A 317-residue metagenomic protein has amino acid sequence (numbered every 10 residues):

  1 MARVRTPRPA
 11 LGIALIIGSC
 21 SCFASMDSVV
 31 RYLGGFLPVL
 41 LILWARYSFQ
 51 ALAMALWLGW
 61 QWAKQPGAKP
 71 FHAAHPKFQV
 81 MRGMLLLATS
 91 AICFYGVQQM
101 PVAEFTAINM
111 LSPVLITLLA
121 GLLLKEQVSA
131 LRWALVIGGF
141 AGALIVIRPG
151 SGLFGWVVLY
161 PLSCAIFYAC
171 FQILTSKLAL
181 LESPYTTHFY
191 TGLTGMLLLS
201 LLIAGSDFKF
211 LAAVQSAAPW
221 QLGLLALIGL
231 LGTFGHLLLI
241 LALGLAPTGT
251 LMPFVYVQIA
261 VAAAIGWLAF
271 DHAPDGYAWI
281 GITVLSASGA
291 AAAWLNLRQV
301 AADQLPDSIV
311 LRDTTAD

Functional and structural regions predicted by a protein language model:
L11-S19, P66-I92, W156-S163, A213-F234 (+1 more regions): Loop-to-transmembrane-helix transition segments
C20-S25, A55, G83-A91, P113-L118 (+8 more regions): Hydrophobic/small/kink-forming positions within alpha-helical transmembrane segments of polytopic membrane proteins
C22-L37, I42-A45, A91-V102, I108 (+3 more regions): Juxtamembrane C-cap of transmembrane helices in multi-pass membrane transport proteins
R31, V39, M54, L153-L211 (+2 more regions): Transmembrane alpha-helical segments that form core, pore/gating elements of small-molecule transporters/exporters
F36-A88, F167-F171, Y190-D207: Transmembrane alpha-helices of multi-pass small-molecule transport proteins
T106-L111, L178-T194, T233-W267: Helix-helix packing/entry segments at the starts of transmembrane helices
S112-A134, A260-W279: C-terminal transmembrane-helix exit sites in multi-pass transporters
L131-R148, Y277-N296: Hydrophobic transmembrane alpha-helices of multi-pass small-molecule transport proteins
